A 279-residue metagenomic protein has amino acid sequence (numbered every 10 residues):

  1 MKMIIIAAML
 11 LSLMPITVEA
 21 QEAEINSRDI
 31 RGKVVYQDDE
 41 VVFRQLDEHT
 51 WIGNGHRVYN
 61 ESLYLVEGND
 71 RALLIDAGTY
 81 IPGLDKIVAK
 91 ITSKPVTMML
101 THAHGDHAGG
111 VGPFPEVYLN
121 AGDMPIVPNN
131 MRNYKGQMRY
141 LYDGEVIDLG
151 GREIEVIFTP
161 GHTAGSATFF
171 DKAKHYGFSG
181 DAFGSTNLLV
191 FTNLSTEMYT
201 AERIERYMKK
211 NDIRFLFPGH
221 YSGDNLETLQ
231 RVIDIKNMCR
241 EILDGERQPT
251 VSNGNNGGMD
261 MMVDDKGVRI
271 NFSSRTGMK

Functional and structural regions predicted by a protein language model:
I4-M14: Sec-dependent N-terminal signal peptides
V18-V34, E202, R206-K279: Accessory terminal helices/loops
A23-E40, R44-L46, P115-A164, D171-A173 (+1 more regions): Metallo-beta-lactamase
Q37-I87, T168-D181: Conserved beta-strand hairpin/beta-sheet module of binuclear metal-dependent hydrolase folds, prominently
W51, T97-M99, Y118, R139 (+3 more regions): Hydrophobic/aromatic beta-strand patches that form the interior of the parallel beta-sheet core in alpha/beta enzyme
H56, A77-G78, T101-H104, N120-G122 (+2 more regions): Active-site-proximal beta-strand/loop segments in catalytic clefts of secreted hydrolases
A72, T79-Y80, E155-F158, A164-I242: Metallo-beta-lactamase
Y80-L149, E241-D244: Active-site HxH/HxHxD metal-binding segment of metal-dependent hydrolases
